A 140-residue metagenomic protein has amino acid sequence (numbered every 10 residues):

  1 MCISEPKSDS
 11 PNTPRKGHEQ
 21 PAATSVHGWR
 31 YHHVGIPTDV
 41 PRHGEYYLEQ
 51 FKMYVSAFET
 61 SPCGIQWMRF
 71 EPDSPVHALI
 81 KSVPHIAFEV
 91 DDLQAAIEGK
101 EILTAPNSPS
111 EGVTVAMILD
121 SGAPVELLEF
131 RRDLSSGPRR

Functional and structural regions predicted by a protein language model:
C2-T60, I65-P75, E101-R140: Vicinal oxygen chelate
L79-A105: Mid-chain, well-packed structural core segment of small domains
